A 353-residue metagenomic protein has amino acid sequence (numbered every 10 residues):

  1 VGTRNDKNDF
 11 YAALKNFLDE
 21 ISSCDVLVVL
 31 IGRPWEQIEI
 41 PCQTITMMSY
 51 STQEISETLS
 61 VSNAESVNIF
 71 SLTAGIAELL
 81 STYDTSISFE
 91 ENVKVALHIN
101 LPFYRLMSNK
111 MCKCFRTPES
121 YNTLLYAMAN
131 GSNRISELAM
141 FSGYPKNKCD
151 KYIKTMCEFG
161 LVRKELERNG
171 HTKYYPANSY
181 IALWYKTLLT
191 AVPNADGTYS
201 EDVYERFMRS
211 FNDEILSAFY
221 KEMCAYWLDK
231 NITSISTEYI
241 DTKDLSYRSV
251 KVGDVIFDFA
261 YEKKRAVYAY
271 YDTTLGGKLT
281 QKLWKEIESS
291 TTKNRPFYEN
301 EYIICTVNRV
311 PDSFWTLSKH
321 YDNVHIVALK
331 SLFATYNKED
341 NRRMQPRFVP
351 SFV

Functional and structural regions predicted by a protein language model:
T3-P41: Sensor-1/coupling segment of RecA-like P-loop NTPase cores
V28, C42-T46, Y247-S249, I326: Conserved beta-strand scaffold positions in the cores of enzyme catalytic domains, especially in NTP/NDP-utilizing
L30-E36, S49, I76, C305-R309 (+1 more regions): A short beta-strand-to-loop transition that corresponds to the Sensor-1 phosphate-sensing loop of AAA+ P-loop ATPases
C42-I69: Conserved small helical "lid"/interfacial subdomain of P-loop NTPases
E54-E57, V162, A334-N341: Short, charged, surface-exposed secondary-structure boundary motifs
L59-L106: Amphipathic alpha-helical "lid/sensor" segments that cap RecA-like P-loop NTPase cores
V95-G253: Accessory nucleic acid-recognition modules appended to NTPase machines
A177-V353: A cross-kingdom feature that marks ATP-driven nucleic-acid transaction machinery
